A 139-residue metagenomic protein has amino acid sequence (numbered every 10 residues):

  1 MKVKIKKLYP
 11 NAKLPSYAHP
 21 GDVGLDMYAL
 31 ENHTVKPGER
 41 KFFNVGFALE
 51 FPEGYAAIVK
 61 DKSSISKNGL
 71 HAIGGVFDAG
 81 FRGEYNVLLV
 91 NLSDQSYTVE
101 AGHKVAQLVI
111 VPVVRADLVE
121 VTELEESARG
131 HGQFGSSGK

Functional and structural regions predicted by a protein language model:
M1-K139: DUTPase catalytic domain/fold
